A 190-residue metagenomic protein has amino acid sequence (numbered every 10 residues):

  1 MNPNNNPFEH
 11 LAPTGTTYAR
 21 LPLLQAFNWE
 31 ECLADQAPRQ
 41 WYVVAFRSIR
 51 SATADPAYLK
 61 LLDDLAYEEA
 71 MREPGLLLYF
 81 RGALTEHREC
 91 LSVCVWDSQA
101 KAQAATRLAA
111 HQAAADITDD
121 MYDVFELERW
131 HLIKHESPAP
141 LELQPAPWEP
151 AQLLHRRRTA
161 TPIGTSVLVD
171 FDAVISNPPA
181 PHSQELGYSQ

Functional and structural regions predicted by a protein language model:
M1-G82, W130-Q190: Short S/T/G/P-rich N-terminal loop/turn motif that feeds into the first structured element of a domain
C32-A34, D64-Y67, L84, C90 (+2 more regions): Short, flexible coil/linker segments at or flanking structured domains
Q40, E89-C90, V124: A structure-centric signal for secondary-structure junctions around beta-strands
V44-S48, Y79-L108: Short, well-ordered beta-strand segments in beta-rich or mixed alpha/beta enzyme and ligand-binding folds
Y58-K60, T106-A109: Short coil/turn segments at secondary-structure boundaries
A109-A115: Compact nucleic-acid interaction/catalytic patches
A115-W130: Conserved short beta-strand edge segments in small beta-sheet-based binding/regulatory domains
